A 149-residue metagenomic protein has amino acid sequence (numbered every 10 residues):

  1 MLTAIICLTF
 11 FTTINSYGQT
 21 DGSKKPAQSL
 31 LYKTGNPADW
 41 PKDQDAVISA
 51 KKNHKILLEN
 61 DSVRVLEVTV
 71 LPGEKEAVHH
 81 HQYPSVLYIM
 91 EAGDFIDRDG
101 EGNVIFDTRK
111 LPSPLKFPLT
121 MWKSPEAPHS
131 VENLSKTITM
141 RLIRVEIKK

Functional and structural regions predicted by a protein language model:
M1-D21: Bacterial Sec-dependent N-terminal signal peptides
Y17-L66, D97, I105-P128, T137 (+1 more regions): A short, N-terminal "cap"/entry segment at the start of jelly-roll beta-barrel domains of the cupin/DSBH fold
V70-G73, E126: Tight coil/turn sites that cap or link beta-strands
L71, M90, S113-F117: Residue-level recognition of short, solvent-exposed, well-ordered loop/turn junctions that link secondary-structure
G73, G102-N103: Detector for glycine-centered tight turns/loop "hinges" at secondary-structure junctions
G73-V86, K110: A short beta-loop-beta micro-motif enriched in histidine and acidic residues
H81-G102: Glycine- and acidic-residue-biased ligand/ion/polar-headgroup-sensing regions
